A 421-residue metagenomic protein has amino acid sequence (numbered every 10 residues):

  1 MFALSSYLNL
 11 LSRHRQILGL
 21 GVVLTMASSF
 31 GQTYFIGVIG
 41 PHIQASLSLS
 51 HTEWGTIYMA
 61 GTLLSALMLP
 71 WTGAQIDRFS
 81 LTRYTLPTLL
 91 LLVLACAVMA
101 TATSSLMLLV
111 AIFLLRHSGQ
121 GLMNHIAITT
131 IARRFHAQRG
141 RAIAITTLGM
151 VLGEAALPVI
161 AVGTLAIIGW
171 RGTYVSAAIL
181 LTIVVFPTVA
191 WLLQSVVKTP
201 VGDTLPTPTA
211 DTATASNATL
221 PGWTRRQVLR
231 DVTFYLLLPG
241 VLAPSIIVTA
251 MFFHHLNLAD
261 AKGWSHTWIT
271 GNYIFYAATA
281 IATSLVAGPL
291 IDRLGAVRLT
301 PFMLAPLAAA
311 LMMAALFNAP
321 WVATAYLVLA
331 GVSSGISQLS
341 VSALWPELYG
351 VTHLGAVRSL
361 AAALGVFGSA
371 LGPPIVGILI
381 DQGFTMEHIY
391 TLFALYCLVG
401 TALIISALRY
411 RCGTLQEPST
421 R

Functional and structural regions predicted by a protein language model:
I17-H51, L69-T72, M251-L256: Extracytoplasmic
M26, L106-L122, L242, V322-I336: Hydrophobic core of transmembrane alpha-helices in multi-pass small-molecule transporters, especially MFS/SLC-type
I36-G40, R226-S284: Extracytoplasmic gate region of multi-pass secondary transporters
L67-S105: Conserved MFS/SLC helix-loop-helix module at the cytosolic interface between two early adjacent transmembrane helices
M68-S80, T283-G295, I380-D381: Helix-to-loop junctions at the C-terminal end of transmembrane segments in multipass secondary transporters
F113-L148, G350: Cytoplasmic helix-loop-helix junction between adjacent transmembrane helices in 12-TM secondary transporters
M150-V197: Helix-loop-helix hairpin linking two adjacent transmembrane segments in secondary transporters
Y276-T283, P289-L344: C-terminal transmembrane helical hairpin of 12-TM major facilitator-type secondary transporters
